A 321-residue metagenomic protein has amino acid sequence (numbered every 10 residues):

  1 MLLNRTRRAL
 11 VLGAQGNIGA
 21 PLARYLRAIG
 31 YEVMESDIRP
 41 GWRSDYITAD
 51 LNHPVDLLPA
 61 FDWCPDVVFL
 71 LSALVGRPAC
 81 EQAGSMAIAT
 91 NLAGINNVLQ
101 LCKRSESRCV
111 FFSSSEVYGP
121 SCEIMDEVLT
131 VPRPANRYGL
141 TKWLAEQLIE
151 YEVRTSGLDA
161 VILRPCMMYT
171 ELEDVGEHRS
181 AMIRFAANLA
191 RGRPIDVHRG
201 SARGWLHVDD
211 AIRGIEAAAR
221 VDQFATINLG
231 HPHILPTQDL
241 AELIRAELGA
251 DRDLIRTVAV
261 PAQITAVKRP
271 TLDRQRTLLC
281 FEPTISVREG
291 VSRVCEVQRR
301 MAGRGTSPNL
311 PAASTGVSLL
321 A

Functional and structural regions predicted by a protein language model:
A9-A28: N-terminal Rossmann NAD(P)H-binding glycine-rich loop of SDR-like oxidoreductase domains
P40-P54: Rossmann-fold cofactor-recognition segment
L51-T90: NAD(P)H-binding glycine-rich loop region in Rossmannoid oxidoreductase-like domains and their noncatalytic homologs
W63, Q82-C109: NAD(P)-cofactor binding segment of oxidoreductase domains
N96-R137: Conserved Rossmann-fold NAD(P)-dependent oxidoreductase catalytic core, especially the SDR/UDP-sugar
T141-L144: Active-site helix of classical SDR
Q147-R203, V208-D209: NAD(P)-dependent short-chain dehydrogenase/reductase
R191-A321: C-terminal substrate-binding subdomain of Rossmann-fold SDR/epimerase-dehydratase oxidoreductases
